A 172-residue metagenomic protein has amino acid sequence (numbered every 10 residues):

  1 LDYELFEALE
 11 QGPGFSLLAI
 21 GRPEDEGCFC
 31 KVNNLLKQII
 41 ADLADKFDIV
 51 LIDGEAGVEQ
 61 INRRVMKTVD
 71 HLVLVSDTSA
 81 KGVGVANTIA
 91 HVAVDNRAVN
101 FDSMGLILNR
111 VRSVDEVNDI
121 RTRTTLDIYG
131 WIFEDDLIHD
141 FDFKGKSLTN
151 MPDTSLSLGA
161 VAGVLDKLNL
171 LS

Functional and structural regions predicted by a protein language model:
L1-A41, F143: P-loop/Walker-type NTP enzyme "switch/lid" segment
F15-L17, I49-L51, S147-L148: Residue-level preference for the first positions of well-ordered beta-strands
G27-K31, K81, P152, L156: Short, surface-exposed alpha-helical recognition segments that flank or form part of ligand/macromolecule-binding
C30-W131, D140: Conserved catalytic-core segment of NTP-binding enzymes
D136: Acidic phosphotransfer microenvironment of two-component signaling modules
D142-L158: C-terminal boundary of histidine-terminating zinc-finger modules
G159-S172: C-terminal alpha-helix
